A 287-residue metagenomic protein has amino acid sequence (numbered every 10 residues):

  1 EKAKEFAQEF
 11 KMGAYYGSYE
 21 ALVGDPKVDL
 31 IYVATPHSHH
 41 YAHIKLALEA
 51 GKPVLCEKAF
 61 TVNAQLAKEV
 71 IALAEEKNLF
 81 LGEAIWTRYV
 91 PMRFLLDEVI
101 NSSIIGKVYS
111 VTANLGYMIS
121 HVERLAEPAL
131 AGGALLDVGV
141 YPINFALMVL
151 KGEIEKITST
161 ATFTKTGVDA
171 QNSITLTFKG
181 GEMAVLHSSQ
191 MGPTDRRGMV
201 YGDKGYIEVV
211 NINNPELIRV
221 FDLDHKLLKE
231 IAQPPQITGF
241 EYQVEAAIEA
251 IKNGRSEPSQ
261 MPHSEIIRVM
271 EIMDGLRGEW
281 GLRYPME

Functional and structural regions predicted by a protein language model:
E1, Q233-E245, M261: Active-site loop of classical SDR/Rossmann-like NAD(P)-dependent oxidoreductases, centered on the catalytic Tyr-X3-Lys
E1-A50, L282: N-terminal glycine-/serine-/threonine-rich beta1-alpha1-beta2 phosphate-ribose binding loop of Rossmann-like
A3, H43, V70, L96 (+1 more regions): Aromatic/hydrophobic pocket-lining residues that form π-stacking "cages" and hydrophobic walls in ligand
L30-H37, Y41-I85: Beta-strand-loop-alpha-helix segment that lines the small-molecule cofactor/substrate pocket of alpha/beta enzymes
L30-Y32, K179, A246-E287: C-terminal helix-rich "cap/oligomerization" subdomain common to oxidoreductases
T87-S159, K165: Predominantly a Rossmann-like dinucleotide-binding segment in NAD(P)-dependent oxidoreductases
N144-L217, P234, A246-N253: Contiguous beta-strand/loop segments that form the cofactor/metal-binding neighborhood of enzyme cores
